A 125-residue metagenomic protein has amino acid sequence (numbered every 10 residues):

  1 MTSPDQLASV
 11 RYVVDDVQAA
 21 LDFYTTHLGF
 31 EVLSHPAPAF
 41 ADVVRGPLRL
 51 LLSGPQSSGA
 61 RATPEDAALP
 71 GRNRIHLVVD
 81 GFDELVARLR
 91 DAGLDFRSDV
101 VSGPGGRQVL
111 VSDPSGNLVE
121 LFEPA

Functional and structural regions predicted by a protein language model:
M1-A8, E31-V78, E84-S112, E123-A125: Vicinal oxygen chelate
R11: Polyanion-binding surface elements
A20, Y24-H27, L89, G116: Conserved active-site tyrosine of GNAT-family acetyltransferases
L118-L121: Short glycine-/small-residue motifs
